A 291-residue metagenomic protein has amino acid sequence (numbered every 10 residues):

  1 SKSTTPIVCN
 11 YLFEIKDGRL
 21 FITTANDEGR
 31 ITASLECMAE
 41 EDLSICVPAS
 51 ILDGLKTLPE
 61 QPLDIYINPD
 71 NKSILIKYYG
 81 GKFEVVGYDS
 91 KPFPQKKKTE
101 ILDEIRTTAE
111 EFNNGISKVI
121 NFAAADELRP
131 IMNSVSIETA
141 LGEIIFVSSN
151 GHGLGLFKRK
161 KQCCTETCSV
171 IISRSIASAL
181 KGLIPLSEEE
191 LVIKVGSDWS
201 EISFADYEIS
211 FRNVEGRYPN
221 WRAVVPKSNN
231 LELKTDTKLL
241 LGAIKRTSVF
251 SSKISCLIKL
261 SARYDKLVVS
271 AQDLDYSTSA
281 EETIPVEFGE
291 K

Functional and structural regions predicted by a protein language model:
S1-K291: Structural preference for solvent-exposed beta-strand-turn elements and adjacent flexible terminal/loop segments within
